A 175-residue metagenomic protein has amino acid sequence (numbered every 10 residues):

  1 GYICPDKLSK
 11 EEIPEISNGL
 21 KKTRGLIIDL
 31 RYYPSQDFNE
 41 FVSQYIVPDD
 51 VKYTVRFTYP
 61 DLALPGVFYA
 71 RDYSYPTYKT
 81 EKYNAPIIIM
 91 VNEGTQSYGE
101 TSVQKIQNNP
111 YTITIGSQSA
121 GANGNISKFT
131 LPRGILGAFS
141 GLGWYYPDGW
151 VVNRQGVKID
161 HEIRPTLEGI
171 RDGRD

Functional and structural regions predicted by a protein language model:
G1-P132, G169: Cleft-lining beta-strand/loop regions that shape enzyme active-site pockets
I13, N39-E40, W150, R154 (+1 more regions): Alpha-helix initiation and N-capping motif
Y111, S127-E162: C-terminal structured "cap/appendage" subdomains that terminate the fold
D160-D175: Low-complexity, Gly/Ser/Thr/Pro-rich intrinsically disordered linker/tail segments
